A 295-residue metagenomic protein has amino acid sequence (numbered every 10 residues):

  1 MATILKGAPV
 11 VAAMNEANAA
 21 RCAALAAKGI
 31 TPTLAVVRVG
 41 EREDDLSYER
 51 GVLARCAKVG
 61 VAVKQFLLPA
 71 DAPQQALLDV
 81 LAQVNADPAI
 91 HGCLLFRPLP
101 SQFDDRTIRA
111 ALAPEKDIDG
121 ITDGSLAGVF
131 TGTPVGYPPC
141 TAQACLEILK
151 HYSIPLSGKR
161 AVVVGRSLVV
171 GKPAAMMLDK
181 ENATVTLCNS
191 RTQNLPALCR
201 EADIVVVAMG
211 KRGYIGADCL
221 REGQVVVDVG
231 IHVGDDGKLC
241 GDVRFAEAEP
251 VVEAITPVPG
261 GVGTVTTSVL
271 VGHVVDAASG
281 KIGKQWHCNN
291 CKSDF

Functional and structural regions predicted by a protein language model:
M1-I30: Positively charged, low-complexity intrinsically disordered leader regions
A2-L5, P9, V265-F295: C-terminal helix-to-coil terminal segments
T31-G40: Short beta-strand segments enriched in small/hydrophobic residues
V39-A54, A127, G136-V225, G234 (+1 more regions): Glycine-rich phosphate/diphosphate-binding loop of Rossmann-like nucleotide-binding domains
C56-A70, V185-L187: Short beta-strand elements in bilobed, periplasmic/extracellular small-molecule ligand-binding domains
A76-P88: Short, well-structured alpha-helical segments in soluble
G92-L156: Anion-binding alpha/beta catalytic cores of soluble intermediary-metabolism enzymes, centered on
R106-L126, G230-I282: Rossmann-fold NAD(P)-binding glycine/threonine-rich loop
